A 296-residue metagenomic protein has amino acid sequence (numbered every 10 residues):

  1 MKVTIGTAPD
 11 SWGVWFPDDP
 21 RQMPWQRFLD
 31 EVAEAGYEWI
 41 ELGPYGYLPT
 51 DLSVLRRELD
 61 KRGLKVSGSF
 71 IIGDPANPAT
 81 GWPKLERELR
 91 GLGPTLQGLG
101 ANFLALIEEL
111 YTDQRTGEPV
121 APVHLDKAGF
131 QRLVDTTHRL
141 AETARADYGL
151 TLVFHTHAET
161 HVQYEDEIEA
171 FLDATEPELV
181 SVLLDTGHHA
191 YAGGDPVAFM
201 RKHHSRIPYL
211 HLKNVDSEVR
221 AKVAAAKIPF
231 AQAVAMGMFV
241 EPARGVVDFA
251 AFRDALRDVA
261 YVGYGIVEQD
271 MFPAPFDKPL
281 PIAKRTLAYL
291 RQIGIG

Functional and structural regions predicted by a protein language model:
M1-G36, D60, G100, H138 (+3 more regions): Histidine-acidic metal/acid-base catalytic patches
M1-P17, S67-A76, T112-V120, F230: N-terminal small/glycine-rich loop or linker at the start of catalytic domains across soluble metabolic enzymes
D10-P24, A76-E86, P122-F130, V240-A243: Active-site mouth loops of central-metabolism enzymes
S11-G13, P44-G46, I72-P75, E108-T112 (+4 more regions): Active-site-proximal loop/turn and secondary-structure-junction residues that shape catalytic pockets, frequently
W39-L59: Glycine-rich, proline-tolerant flexible connector loops at the mouths of alpha/beta enzymes
E41, G68, A105, V153 (+3 more regions): Conserved beta-strand positions in the central sheet of alpha/beta enzyme cores
P49-R56, G81-E86, F276: Metal-dependent catalytic neighborhoods of phosphoester/phosphodiester hydrolases
G81-V182: Active-site acidic/histidine proton-transfer and metal-coordination neighborhood in alpha/beta enzyme cores
